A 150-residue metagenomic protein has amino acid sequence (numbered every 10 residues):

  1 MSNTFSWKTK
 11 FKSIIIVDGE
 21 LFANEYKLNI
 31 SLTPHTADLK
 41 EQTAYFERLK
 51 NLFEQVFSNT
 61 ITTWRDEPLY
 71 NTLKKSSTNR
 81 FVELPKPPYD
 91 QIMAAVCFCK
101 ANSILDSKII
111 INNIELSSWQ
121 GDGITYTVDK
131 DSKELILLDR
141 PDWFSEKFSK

Functional and structural regions predicted by a protein language model:
M1-F22, F148: N-terminal presequence-like segments and the immediate start of the first folded domain
S2-S6, E25-N29, I111-N113: Broad gene-expression machinery/nucleic-acid interaction feature
F5, T9, P88, I124: A broad, low-specificity signal marking well-ordered, structured residues that form hydrophobic/aromatic
K10, K27-T33, E115-S117: Residue-level recognition of well-ordered beta-strand positions that form the cores of beta-sheet-rich folds across
I16-C99, S103: Histidine-centered catalytic/metal-coordination loop motif
I104-S118: Short, surface-exposed ligand- or partner-binding patches at beta-edge/loop junctions that are enriched in aromatics
E115-K150: Short, low-complexity, polybasic intrinsically disordered segments
